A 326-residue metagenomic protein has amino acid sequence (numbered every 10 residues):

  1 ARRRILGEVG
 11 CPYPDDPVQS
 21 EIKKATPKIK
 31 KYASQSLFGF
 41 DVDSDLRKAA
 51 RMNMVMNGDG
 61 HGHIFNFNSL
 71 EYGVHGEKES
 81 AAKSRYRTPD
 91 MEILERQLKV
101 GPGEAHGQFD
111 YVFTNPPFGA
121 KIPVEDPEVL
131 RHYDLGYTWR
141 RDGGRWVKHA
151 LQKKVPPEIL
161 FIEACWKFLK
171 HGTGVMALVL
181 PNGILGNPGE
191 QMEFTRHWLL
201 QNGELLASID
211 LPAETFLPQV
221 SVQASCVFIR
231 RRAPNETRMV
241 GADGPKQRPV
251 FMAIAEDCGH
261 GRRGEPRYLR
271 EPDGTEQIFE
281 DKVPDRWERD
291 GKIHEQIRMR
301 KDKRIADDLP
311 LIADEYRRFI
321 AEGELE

Functional and structural regions predicted by a protein language model:
A1-E95, G103-G107, Y111, G119-P123 (+4 more regions): Conserved S-adenosyl-L-methionine
Y13-D16, T88, G101, R248 (+2 more regions): Intrinsic-disorder/low-complexity coil detector
A81-G103, K153-K167, A207-S208: A Trp-anchored, charged/polar loop motif used as the substrate-binding/catalytic surface of acyl/ester-handling
Q108, G119-E326: Accessory (non-catalytic) regions of SAM-dependent nucleic-acid methyltransferases and partner specificity/recognition
